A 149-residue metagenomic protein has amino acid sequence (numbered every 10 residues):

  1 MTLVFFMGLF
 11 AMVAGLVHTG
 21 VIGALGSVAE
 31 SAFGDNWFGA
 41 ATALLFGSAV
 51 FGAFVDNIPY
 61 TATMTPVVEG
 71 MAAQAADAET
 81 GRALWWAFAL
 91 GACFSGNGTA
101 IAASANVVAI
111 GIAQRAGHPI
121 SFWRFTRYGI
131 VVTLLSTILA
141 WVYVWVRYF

Functional and structural regions predicted by a protein language model:
M1, R82-A83, W123: Residues that define the loop-to-transmembrane-helix transition and helix capping in multi-pass membrane transporters
M1-A11: Hydrophobic mid-bilayer segments of alpha-helices in multi-pass membrane transport proteins, especially secondary
M7, A49, G129, T133-T137 (+1 more regions): Alpha-helical transmembrane spans of integral membrane proteins, capturing the lipid-embedded, hydrophobic core of TM
A14-H118: Membrane-interfacial helix-loop connectors
G111-L135: Interfacial loop-to-transmembrane junctions
W141-F149: Juxtamembrane boundary at the C-terminal end of a transmembrane helix
